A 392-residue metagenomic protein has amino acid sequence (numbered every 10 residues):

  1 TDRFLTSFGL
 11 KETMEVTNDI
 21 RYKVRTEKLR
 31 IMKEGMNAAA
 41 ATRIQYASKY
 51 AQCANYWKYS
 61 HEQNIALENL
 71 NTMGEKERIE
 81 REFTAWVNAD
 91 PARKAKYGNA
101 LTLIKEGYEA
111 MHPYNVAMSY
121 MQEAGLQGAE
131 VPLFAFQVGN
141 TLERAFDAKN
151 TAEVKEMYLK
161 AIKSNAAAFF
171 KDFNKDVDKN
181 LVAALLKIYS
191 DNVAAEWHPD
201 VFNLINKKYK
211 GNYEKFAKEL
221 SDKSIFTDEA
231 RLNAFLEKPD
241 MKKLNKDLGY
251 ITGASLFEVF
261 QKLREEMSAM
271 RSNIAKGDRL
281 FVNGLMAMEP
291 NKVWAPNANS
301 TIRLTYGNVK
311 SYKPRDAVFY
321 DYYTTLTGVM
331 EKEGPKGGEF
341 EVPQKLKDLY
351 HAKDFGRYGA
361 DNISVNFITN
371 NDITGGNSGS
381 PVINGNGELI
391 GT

Functional and structural regions predicted by a protein language model:
T1-T392: Terminal presequence/propeptide segments associated with secretion/organelle targeting and zymogen/polyprotein
